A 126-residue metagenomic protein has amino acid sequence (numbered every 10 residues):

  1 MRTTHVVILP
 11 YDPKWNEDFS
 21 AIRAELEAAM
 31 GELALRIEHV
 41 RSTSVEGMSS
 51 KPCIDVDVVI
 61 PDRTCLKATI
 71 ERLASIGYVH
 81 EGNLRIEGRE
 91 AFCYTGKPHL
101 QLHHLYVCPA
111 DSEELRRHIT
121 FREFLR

Functional and structural regions predicted by a protein language model:
M1-E38: Helical scaffold of the NTase/Pol beta-like nucleotidyltransferase catalytic core
T4-V6, P52-V56, Q101-H103, F121: Short amphipathic alpha-helical segments
L26-K67: Active-site nucleotide-donor binding segment shared across nucleotidyl transfer reactions
A34, G77-Y78: Short glycine-aromatic motifs
A68-I76: Short amphipathic alpha-helices in soluble, non-transmembrane regions that often serve as interface/regulatory elements
Y78-E113: Conserved catalytic core of two-metal-ion nucleotidyltransferases
E114-R126: Catalytic cores of NTP-dependent nucleotidyl/adenyl transfer enzymes across multiple folds
